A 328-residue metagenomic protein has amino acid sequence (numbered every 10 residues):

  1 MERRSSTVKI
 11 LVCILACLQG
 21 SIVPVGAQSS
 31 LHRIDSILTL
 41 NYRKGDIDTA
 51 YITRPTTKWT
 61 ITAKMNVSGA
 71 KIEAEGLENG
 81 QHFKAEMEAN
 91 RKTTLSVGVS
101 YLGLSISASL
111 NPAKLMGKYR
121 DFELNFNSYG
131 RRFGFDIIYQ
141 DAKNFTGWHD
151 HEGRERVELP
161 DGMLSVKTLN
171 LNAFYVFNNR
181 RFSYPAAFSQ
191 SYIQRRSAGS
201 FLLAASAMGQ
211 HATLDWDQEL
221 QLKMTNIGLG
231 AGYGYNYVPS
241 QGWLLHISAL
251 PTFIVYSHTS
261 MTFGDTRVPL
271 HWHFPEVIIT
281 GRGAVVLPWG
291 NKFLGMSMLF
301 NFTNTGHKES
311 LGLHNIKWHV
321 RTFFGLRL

Functional and structural regions predicted by a protein language model:
A50, P55, E123-K223, L299: Outer-membrane pore/translocation modules
P55-I61, T93, L102-L104, R131-F135 (+5 more regions): Outer-envelope beta-barrel architecture signal
I61-A63, V97, I106-A108, F135-I137 (+5 more regions): Membrane-embedded beta-strand positions of outer-membrane beta-barrel proteins
M65-K71, Y101-S105, L110-K114, G130-R132 (+7 more regions): Transmembrane beta-strands of outer-membrane beta-barrel pores
G69-K71, E78-A85, M208-N291, F302: Outer-membrane beta-barrel transmembrane domain signature
G69-T94, S105-M116: Surface-exposed strand-loop-strand hairpins of Gram-negative outer-membrane beta-barrel proteins
A85-A89, A113-K118, P160-S165, E219-T225 (+2 more regions): Replace "Gram-negative outer membrane beta-barrel proteins" with "bacterial and organellar outer membrane beta-barrel
N170-A173, I316-L328: Outer-membrane beta-barrel "beta-signal"
